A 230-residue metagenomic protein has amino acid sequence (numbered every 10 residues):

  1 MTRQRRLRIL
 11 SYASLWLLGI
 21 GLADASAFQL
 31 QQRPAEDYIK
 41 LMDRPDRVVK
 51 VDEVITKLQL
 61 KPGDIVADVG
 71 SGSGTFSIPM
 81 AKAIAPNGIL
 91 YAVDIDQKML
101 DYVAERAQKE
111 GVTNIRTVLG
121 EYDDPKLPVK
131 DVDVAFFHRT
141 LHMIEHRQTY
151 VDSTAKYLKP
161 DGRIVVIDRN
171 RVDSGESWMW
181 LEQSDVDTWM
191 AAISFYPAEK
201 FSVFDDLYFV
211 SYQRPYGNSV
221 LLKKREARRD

Functional and structural regions predicted by a protein language model:
S26-A67, S73-T75, Y102-E105: Class I SAM-dependent transferase core
I65, I89, D161-R163: Short glycine-centered segments of the SAM/dcSAM-binding site in methyltransferase folds
A67-P125: Class I SAM-dependent methyltransferase SAM/SAH-binding core
A81, Q148-R163: A short glycine-rich, Lys/Arg-flanked "PGG" loop and its adjoining helix->strand segment in the class I
P125-A135: A short acidic, Gly/Pro-enriched loop at the edge of an enzyme's catalytic core that lines a small-molecule cofactor
D133-R147: A short SAM/SAH-binding and catalytic strip from SAM-dependent methyltransferases
R163-T188: Conserved class I S-adenosyl-L-methionine
E199-D230: Core SAM-dependent methyltransferase catalytic element
